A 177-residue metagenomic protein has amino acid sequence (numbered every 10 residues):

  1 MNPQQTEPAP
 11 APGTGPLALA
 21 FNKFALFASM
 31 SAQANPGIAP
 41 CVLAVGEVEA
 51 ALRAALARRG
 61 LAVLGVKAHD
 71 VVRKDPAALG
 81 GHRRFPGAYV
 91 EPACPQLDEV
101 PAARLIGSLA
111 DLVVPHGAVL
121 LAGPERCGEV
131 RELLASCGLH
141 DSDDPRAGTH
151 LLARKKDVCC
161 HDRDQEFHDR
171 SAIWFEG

Functional and structural regions predicted by a protein language model:
N2-A18: Class I SAM-dependent transferase core
G13-P40, A51: Conserved alpha-helix/loop element of class I SAM-dependent methyltransferases that forms part of the SAM/SAH-binding
C41-A78: Class I SAM-dependent methyltransferase SAM/SAH-binding core
D75-Y89: A short acidic, Gly/Pro-enriched loop at the edge of an enzyme's catalytic core that lines a small-molecule cofactor
P86-V100: A short SAM/SAH-binding and catalytic strip from SAM-dependent methyltransferases
P101-A118: A short glycine-rich, Lys/Arg-flanked "PGG" loop and its adjoining helix->strand segment in the class I
C137-G177: Core SAM-dependent methyltransferase catalytic element
